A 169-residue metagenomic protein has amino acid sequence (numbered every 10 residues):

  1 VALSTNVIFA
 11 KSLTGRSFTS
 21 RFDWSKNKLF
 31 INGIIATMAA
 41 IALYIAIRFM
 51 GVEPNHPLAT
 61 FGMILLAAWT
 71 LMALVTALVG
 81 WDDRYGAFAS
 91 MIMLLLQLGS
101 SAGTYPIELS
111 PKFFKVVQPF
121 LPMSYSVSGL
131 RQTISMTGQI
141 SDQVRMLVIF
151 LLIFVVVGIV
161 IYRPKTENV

Functional and structural regions predicted by a protein language model:
V1-V169: Membrane-spanning alpha-helical segments of multipass transporters and channels
